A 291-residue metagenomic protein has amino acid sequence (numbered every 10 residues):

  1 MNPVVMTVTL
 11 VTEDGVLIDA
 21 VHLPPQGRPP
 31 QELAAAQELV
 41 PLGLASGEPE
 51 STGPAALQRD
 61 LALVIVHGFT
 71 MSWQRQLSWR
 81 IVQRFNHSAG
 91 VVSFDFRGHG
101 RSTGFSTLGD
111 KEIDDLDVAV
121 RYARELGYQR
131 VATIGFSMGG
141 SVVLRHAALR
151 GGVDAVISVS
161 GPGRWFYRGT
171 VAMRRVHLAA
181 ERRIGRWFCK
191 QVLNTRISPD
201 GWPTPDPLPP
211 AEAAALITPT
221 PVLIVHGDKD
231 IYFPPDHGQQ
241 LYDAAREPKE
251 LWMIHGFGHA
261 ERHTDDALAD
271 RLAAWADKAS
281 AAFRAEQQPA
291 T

Functional and structural regions predicted by a protein language model:
M1-A55: N-terminal cap/lid segment of alpha/beta-hydrolase-fold proteins
F69-V82: The serine-hydrolase catalytic nucleophile loop
V82-T103: Conserved alpha/beta-hydrolase
T107-L126: Alpha/beta-hydrolase active-site loop
G151-W202, T220: Hydrolase active-site cap/lid region
I217-T218, I224-H226: Short beta-strand/loop motif that positions the catalytic acidic residue of the alpha/beta-hydrolase fold
I231-H237: Conserved alpha/beta-hydrolase "acid-adjacent" motif
F257-L268: Catalytic histidine-centered segment of alpha/beta-hydrolase-like enzymes
